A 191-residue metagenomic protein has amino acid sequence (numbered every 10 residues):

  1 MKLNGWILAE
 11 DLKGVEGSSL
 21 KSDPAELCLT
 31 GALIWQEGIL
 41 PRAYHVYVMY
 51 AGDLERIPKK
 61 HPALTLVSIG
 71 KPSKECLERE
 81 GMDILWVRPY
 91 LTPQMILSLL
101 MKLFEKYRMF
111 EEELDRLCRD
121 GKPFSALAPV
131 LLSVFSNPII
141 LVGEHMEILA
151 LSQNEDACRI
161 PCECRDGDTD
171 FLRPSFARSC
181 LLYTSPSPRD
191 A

Functional and structural regions predicted by a protein language model:
M1-A9, E55-D115: Short, low-complexity N-terminal regulatory "tails/caps" that precede and couple sensory modules
M1-V67: Gly/Thr-rich phosphate-binding loop signature of adenosyl cofactor/nucleotide-binding cores
G121-L132: Short amphipathic alpha-helical segments
L131-H145: Short N-terminal helix-loop-first-beta-strand/juxtamembrane motif that initiates sensory/input modules
L141-H145, P161-D166: Assembly-associated, polar helix/coil segments characteristic of icosahedral protein shells
E147-N154, C158-P161: Amphipathic coiled-coil signal-relay and dimerization helices
E163-L181: Acidic/proline- and glycine-rich, intrinsically disordered low-complexity segments that serve as regulatory linkers
Y183-A191: Single conserved hydrophobic/aromatic residue that forms the stacking wall/gate of nucleotide- or nucleobase-binding
